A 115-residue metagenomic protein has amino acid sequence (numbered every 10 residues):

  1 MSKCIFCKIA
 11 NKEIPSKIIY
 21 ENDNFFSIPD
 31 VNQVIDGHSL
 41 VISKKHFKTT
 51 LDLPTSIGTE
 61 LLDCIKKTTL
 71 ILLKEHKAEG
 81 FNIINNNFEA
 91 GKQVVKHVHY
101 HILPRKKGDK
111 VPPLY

Functional and structural regions predicted by a protein language model:
M1-Y115: HIT superfamily nucleotide-processing domains
